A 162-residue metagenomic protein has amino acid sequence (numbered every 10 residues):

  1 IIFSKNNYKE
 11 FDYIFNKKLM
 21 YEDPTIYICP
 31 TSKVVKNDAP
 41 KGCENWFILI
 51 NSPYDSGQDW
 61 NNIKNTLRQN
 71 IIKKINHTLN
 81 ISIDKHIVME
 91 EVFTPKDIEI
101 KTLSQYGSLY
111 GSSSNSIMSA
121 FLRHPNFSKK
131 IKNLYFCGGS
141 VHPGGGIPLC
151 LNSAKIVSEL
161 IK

Functional and structural regions predicted by a protein language model:
I1-A39: Mid-domain catalytic core of redox enzymes that form a hydrophobic substrate pocket/lid adjacent to a catalytic redox
Y13-I14, D38-K41, Q58-N61, G146-L149: Short conserved micro-motifs at the rims of enzyme active sites and ligand-binding pockets
E22-Y27, I81-P143: A glycine-rich dinucleotide-binding beta-alpha-beta segment and adjacent secondary-structure elements that constitute
V35-P40, D55, R68: Substrate-recognition/cap regions that form aromatic- and gly/pro-loop-enriched pockets for small-molecule ligands
C43, I63-K74, Y110-K162: C-terminal structured subdomain/cap of oxidoreductase catalytic cores
N51-Q58: Amphipathic alpha-helix from the class-I
K73-H77, I81: A generic structural signal for well-ordered alpha-helical segments enriched in polar/charged residues
